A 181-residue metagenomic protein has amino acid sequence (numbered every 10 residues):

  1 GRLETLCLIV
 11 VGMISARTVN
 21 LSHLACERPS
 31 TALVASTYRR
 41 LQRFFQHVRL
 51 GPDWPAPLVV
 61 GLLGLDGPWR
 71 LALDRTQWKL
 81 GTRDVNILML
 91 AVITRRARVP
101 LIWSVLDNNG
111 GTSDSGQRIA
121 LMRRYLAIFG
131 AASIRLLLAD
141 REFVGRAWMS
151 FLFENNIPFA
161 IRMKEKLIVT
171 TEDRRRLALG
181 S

Functional and structural regions predicted by a protein language model:
G1-G67: Electropositive nucleic-acid engagement tracts
E4-T5, L21, I102-V105, A132: General secondary-structure edge motif
L24, R70-W78, L90, R98 (+2 more regions): Short, conserved catalytic/metal-binding motifs centered on acidic residues
V34-S36, V60, D66-F129: RNase H-like nuclease fold core
F44-A56, K79, R83-L88, L167-E172: Short, charge-rich amphipathic segments
L106-S181: An internal, acidic/charged active-site-proximal segment that coordinates divalent cations and/or engages
